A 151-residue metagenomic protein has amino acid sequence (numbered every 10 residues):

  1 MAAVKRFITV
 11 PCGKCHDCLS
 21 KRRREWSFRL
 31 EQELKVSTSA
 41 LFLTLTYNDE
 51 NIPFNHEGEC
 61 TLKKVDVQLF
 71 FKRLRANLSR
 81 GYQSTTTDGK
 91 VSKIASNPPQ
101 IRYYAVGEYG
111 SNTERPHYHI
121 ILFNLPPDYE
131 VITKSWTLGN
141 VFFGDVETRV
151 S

Functional and structural regions predicted by a protein language model:
M1-A2, K14-D17, G107, T113 (+1 more regions): Functionally constrained cores in energy, signaling, and assembly domains
M1-E33: Long, contiguous juxta-domain segments that are non-catalytic but functionally important
K5, L69, N140-V141: Short non-domain terminal segments
K14, F42-T44, Y104, F142-D145: Generic structural signal for residues positioned in beta-strands
H16-L19, T44, H119-I121: Residue-level recognition of well-ordered secondary-structure positions
K21-T113: Signature for HUH/AEP ssDNA processing cores
S84-P98, S111-P116, I120-S151: Conserved His + Asp/Glu catalytic blocks
